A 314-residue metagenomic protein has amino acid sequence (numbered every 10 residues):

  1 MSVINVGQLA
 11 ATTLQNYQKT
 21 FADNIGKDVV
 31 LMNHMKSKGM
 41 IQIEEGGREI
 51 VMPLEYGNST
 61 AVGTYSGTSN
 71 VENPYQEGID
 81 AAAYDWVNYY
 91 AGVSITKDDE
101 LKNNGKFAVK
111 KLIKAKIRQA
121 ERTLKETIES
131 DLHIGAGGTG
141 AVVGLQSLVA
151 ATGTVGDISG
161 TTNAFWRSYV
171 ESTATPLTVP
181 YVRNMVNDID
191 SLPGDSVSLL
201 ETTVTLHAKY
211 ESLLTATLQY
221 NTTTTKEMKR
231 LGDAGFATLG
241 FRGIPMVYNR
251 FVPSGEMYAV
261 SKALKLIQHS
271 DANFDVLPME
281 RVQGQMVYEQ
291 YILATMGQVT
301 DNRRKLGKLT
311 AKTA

Functional and structural regions predicted by a protein language model:
M1-A314: Flexible, glycine/threonine- and acidic-rich loop/arm segments that mediate assembly and lattice contacts in viral
